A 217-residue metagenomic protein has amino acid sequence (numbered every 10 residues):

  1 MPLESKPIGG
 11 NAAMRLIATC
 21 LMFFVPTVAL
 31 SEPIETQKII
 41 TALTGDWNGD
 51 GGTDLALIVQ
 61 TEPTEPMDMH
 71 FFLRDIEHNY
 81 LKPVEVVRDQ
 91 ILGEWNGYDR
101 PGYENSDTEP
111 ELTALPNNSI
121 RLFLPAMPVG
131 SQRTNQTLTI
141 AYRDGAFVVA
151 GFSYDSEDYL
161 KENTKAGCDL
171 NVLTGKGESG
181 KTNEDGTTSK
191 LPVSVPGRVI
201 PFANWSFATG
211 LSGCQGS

Functional and structural regions predicted by a protein language model:
V25-P26: N-terminal signal peptide c-region/cleavage motif recognized by signal peptidases
E32-E35, E77-E104, P192-G197, P201: Blade-edge motifs of beta-propeller repeat domains
K38-W47, D99-N118: Beta-propeller blade termini
G49-V59, P116-L124: Acidic/hydrophobic-patterned starts of short beta strands in beta-sheet-rich repeat architectures
D54, P66-D68, D107, Q132-T137: Short, surface-exposed coil-to-beta transition loops
E62-T64, V129-G130: Short glycine/acidic-enriched loop and turn motifs that connect beta-strands
T64-D89, T139-D144: Beta-propeller blade repeat segments, especially FG-GAP/WD-type strand-to-loop junctions in 6- to 7-bladed propeller
E111-S217: Acidic, small-residue rich beta-repeat scaffolds with periodic aromatic anchors
